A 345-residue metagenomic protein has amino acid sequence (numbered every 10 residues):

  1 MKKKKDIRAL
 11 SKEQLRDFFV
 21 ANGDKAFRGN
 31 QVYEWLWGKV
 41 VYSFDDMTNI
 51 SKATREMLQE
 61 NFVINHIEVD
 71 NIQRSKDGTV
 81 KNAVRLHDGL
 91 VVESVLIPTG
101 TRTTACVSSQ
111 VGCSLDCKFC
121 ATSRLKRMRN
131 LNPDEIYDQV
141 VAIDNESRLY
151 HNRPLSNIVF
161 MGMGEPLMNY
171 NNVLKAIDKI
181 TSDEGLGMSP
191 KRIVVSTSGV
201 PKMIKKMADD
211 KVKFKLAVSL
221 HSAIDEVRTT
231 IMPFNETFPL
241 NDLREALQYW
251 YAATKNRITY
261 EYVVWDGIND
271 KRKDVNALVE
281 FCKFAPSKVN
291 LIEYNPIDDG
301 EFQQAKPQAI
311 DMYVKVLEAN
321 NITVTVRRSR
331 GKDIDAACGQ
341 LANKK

Functional and structural regions predicted by a protein language model:
M1-L90, P98, Q248-N256, V264-K345: Auxiliary Fe-S-binding modules of radical SAM enzymes
S75, S108-S109, S196, S219: Short linear Ser/Thr-Pro motifs
G78, T103, P154-N157: Exposed loop/turn and edge beta-strand positions of beta-sandwich/beta-sheet ligand-binding modules
E93: Basic, low-complexity intrinsically disordered segments
L96-I97, N172: Residue-level structural signal for beta-strand termini and adjacent loop
P98-D144: Canonical Radical SAM [4Fe-4S] cluster-binding loop centered on the CxxxCxxC motif and its immediate flanking residues
D144-N320: Conserved AdoMet/S-adenosylmethionine-binding subsite of the radical SAM
